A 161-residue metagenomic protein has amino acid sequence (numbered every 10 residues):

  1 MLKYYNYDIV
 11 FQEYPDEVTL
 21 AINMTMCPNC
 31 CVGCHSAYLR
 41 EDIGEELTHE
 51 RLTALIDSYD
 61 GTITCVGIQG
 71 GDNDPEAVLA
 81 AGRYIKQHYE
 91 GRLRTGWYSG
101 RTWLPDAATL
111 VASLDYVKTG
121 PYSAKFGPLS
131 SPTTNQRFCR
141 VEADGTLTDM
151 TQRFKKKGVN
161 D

Functional and structural regions predicted by a protein language model:
M1-N23, P28, S36-E41: N-terminal [4Fe-4S]-dependent radical SAM core
V18, S113, T134: Residues that flank catalytic or metal-binding motifs in active/ligand-binding sites
C31: Short cysteine-rich clusters marking metal-coordination/redox-active sites
H35-L47, G61-P75, G91-L104, Y116-V141: Core AdoMet radical
R51-L55, A77, P105-D106: Short acidic active-site motifs
L55, A81-G91, S113: Catalytic-core regions built around general acid/base machinery
D74-G82, K86, G127-D161: P-loop/Walker A phosphate-binding loop and immediately adjacent motor/lid segment at beta-alpha junctions
